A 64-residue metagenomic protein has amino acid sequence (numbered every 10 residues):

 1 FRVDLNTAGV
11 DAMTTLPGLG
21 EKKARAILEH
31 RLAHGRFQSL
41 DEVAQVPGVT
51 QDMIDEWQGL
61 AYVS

Functional and structural regions predicted by a protein language model:
F1-P17, E29, A33-R36, L40-Q45 (+1 more regions): Extended, structured, electrostatic nucleic-acid-contact surfaces
A24-R25: Short, leucine-enriched amphipathic alpha-helices that occur as contiguous helical runs
